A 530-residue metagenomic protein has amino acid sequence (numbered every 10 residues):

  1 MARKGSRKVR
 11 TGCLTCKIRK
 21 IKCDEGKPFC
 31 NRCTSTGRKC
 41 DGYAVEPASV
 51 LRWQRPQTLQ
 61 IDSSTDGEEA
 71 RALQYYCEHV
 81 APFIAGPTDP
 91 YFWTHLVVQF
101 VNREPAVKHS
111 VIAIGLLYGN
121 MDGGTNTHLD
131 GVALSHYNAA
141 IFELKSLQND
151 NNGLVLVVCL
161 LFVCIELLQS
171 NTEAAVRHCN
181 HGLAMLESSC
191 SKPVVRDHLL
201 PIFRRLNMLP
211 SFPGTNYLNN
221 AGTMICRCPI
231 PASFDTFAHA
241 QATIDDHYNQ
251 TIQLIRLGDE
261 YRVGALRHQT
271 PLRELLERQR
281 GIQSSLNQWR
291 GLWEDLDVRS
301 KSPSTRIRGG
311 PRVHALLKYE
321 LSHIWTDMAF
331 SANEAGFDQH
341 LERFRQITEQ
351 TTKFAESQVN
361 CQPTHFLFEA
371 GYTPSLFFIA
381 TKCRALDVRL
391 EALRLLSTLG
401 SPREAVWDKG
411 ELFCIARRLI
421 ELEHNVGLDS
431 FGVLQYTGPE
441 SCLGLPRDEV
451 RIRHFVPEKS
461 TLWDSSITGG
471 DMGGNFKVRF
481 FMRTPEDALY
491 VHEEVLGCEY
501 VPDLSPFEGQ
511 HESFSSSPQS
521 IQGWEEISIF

Functional and structural regions predicted by a protein language model:
M1-R19, S35-V97, V107, P193-Q241 (+1 more regions): Intrinsically disordered, low-complexity regulatory regions with latent secondary structure
T11-L14, I21, P28-N31, A315 (+1 more regions): Cys/His-enriched microdomains
E46-E104, K108-L117, D122-G281, V298-V313 (+1 more regions): Intrinsically disordered, low-complexity acidic/Ser/Thr-rich segments used as protein-protein interaction/activation
F100, Y118, I165, T326 (+2 more regions): Residue-level signature for tetratricopeptide repeat
H136, E143, H178, R343 (+1 more regions): Alpha-helical solenoid repeat scaffolds, predominantly canonical TPR units
I141-F142, L183-E187, E294-K301, E349-E356 (+2 more regions): Amphipathic alpha-helical segments of tetratricopeptide repeats
N152-L160, R306-A329, Q362-L390, R394-S397 (+1 more regions): Amphipathic alpha-helical protein-interaction segments enriched in hydrophobic
Q283-Q350: Long, well-ordered mid-to-C-terminal structural blocks that present hydrophobic/aromatic surfaces
